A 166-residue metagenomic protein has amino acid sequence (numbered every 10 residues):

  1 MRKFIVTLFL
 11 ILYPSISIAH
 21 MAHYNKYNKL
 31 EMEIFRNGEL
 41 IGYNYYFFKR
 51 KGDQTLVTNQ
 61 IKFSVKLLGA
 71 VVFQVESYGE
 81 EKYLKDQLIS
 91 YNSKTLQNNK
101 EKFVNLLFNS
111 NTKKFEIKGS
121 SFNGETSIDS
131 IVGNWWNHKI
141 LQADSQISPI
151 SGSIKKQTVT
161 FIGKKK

Functional and structural regions predicted by a protein language model:
F4-Y13: Sec-dependent N-terminal signal peptides
S17-Y78, S93-K100, G152-K165: N-terminal cleavable signal peptides for secretion/export
N25-Y27, N92-K166: Solvent-exposed helix/loop surface patches that form functional interfaces
F47-G52, Y83-K85, F108: Short, low-complexity Ser/Thr-rich regulatory SLiMs
S77-I89: A conserved amphipathic terminal alpha-helix motif
